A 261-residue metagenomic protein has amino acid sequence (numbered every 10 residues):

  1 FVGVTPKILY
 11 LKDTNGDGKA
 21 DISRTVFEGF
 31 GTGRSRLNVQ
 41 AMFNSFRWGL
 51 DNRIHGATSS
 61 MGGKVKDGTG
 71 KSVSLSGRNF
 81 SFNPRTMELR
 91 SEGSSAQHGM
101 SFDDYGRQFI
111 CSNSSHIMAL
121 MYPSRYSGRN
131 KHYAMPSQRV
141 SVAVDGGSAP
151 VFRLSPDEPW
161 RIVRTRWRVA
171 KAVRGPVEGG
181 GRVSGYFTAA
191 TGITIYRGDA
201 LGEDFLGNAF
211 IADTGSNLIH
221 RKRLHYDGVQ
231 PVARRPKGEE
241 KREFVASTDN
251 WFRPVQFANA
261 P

Functional and structural regions predicted by a protein language model:
F1-P261: Beta-propeller domains with acidic blade repeats across secreted/periplasmic ectodomains and cytosolic WD/CNH propellers
